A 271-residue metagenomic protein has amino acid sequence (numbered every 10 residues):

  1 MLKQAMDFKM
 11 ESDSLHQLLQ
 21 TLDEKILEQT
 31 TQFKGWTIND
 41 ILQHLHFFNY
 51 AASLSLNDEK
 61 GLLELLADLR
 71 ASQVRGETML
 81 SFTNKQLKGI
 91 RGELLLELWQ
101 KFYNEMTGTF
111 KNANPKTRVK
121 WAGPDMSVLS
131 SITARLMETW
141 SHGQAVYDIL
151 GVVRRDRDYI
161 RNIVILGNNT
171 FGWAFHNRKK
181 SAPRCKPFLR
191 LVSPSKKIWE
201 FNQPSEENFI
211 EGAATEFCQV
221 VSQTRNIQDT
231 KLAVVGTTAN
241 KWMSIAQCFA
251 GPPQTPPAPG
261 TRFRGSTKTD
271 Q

Functional and structural regions predicted by a protein language model:
M1-K3, A52-K111, Y159-I160: Short, helix-capping/interhelical loops that line the mouth of catalytic, cofactor-, or ligand-binding pockets
M1-Q43, A52: An N-terminal domain-cap segment
A5-F8, L96-W99, I132-R135: Hydrophobic packing residues in well-ordered alpha-helices of helical domains and bundles
E11-L18, F48, F102-E105, T109-N112 (+2 more regions): Amphipathic, well-ordered alpha-helical segments in soluble domains
Q20-T31, Y103-I132: Acidic interhelical loop/turn segments
E28-Q73, W121-N177, F217: Short, contiguous alpha-helical
K179-V221: Glycine/small-residue-rich hydrophobic helix-like segments
S205-Q271: C-terminal interaction segments
